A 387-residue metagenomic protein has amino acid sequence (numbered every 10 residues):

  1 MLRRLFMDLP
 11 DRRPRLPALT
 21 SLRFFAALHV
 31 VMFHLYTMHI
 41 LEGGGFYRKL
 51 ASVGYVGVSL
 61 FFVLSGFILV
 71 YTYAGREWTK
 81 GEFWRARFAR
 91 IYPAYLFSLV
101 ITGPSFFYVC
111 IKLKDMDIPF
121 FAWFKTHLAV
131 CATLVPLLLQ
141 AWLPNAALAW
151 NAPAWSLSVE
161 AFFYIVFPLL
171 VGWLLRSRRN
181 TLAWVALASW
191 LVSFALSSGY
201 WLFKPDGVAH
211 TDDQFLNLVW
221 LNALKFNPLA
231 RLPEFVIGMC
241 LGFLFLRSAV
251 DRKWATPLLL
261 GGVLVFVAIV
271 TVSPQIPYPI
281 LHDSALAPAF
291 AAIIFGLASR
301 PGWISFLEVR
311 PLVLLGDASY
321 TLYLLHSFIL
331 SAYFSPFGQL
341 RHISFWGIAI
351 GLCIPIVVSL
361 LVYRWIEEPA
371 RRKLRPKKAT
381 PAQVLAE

Functional and structural regions predicted by a protein language model:
L2-L19, F25-G54, V70-E82, L143-N145 (+2 more regions): Alpha-helical transmembrane segments in multi-pass integral membrane proteins
L2-R3, V53, I91-V159, S193-P228 (+1 more regions): Membrane-interface helix-loop-helix regions
R13-P17, T79-L96, D115-F124, R179 (+1 more regions): Membrane-interfacial loop-to-helix junctions in multi-pass inner-membrane proteins
S59-F61, P233: His/acidic/aromatic-lined binding-pocket segments of jelly-roll/cupin-type domains and related regulatory beta-sandwich
F62-T72: Central hydrophobic cores of alpha-helical transmembrane segments in multi-pass inner-membrane proteins across all
R87, I91-G103, I165, A186 (+7 more regions): Alpha-helical transmembrane spans of integral membrane proteins, capturing the lipid-embedded, hydrophobic core of TM
F97-V100, V185-S197, A268-S284: Hydrophobic alpha-helical transmembrane segments of integral membrane proteins
P136-V192, K225-P228, L232, F243-L246: Hydrophobic alpha-helical segments with transmembrane-like composition
